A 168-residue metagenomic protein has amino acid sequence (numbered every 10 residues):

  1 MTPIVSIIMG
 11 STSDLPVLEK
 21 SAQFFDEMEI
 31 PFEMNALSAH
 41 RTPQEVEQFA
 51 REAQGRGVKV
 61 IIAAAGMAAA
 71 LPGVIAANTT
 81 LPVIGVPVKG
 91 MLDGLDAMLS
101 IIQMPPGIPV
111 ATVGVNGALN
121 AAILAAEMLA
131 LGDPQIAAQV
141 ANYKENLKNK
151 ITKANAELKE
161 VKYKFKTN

Functional and structural regions predicted by a protein language model:
T2-R41: Glycine-rich phosphate/diphosphate-binding loop of Rossmann-like nucleotide-binding domains
P3, I30-F32, T80-L81, I102-V110: Glycine/charged-rich beta-loop-alpha catalytic/anionic-binding loops adjacent to active sites
D14-L18, T42-V46, A65-V74, L92-L95 (+1 more regions): Short glycine/serine/threonine-rich phosphate/pyrophosphate-binding segments that cradle anionic phosphate groups
M34-G55: N-terminal beta-loop-helix "entrance" segment that forms/cooperates in small-molecule cofactor or anionic ligand
F49-P87: Glycine-rich phosphate-binding loop
L92-A138: Short, glycine-/small-residue-rich phosphate/pyrophosphate-handling segment
L129-N168: Glycine-rich phosphate/pyrophosphate-binding loop and the adjoining helix
